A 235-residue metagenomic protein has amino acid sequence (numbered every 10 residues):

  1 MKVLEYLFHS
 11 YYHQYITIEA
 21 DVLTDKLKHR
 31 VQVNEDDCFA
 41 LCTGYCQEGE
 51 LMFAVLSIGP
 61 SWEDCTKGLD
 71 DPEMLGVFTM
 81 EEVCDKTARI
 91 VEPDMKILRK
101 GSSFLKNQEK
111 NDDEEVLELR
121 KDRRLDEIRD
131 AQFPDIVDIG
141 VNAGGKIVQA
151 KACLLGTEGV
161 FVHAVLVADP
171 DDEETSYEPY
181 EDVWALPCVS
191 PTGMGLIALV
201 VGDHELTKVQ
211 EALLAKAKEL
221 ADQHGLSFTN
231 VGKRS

Functional and structural regions predicted by a protein language model:
M1-A150, F161-S235: Mixed-charge, low-complexity intrinsically disordered regions
T157-G159: Residue-level recognition of beta-strand microenvironments
